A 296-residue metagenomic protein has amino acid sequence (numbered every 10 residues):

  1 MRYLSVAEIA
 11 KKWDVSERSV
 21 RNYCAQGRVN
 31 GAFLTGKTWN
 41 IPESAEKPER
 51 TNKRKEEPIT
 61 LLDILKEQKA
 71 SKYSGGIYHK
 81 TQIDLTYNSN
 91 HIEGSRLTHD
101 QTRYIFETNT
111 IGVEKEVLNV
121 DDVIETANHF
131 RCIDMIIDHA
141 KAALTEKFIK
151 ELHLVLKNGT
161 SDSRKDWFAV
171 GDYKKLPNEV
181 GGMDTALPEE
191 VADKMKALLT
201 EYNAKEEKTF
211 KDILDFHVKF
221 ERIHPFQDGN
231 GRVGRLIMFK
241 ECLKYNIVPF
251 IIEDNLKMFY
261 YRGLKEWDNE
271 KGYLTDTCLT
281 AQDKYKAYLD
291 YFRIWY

Functional and structural regions predicted by a protein language model:
M1-W13, E17-V29, K37-Y296: FIC/Doc superfamily catalytic core
